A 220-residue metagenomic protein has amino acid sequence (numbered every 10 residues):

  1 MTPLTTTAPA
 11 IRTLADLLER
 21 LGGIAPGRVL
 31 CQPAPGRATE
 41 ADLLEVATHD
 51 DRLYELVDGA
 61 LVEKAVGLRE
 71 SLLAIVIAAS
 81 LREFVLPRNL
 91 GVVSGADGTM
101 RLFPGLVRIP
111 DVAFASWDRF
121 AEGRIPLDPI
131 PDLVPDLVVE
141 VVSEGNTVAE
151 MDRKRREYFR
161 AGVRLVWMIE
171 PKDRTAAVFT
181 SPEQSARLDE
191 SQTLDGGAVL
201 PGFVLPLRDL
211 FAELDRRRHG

Functional and structural regions predicted by a protein language model:
M1-G220: Gly/Pro/Ser/Thr-rich low-complexity, intrinsically disordered segments predominantly at protein N-termini
